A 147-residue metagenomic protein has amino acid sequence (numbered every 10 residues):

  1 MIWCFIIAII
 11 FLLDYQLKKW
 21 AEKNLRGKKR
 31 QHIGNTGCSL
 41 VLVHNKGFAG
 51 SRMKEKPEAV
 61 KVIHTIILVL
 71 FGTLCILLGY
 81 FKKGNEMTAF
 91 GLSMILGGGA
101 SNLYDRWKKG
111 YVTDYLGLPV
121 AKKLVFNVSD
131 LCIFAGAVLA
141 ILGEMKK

Functional and structural regions predicted by a protein language model:
M1-K147: Alpha-helical transmembrane bundles and membrane-interface segments of multipass inner-membrane proteins
